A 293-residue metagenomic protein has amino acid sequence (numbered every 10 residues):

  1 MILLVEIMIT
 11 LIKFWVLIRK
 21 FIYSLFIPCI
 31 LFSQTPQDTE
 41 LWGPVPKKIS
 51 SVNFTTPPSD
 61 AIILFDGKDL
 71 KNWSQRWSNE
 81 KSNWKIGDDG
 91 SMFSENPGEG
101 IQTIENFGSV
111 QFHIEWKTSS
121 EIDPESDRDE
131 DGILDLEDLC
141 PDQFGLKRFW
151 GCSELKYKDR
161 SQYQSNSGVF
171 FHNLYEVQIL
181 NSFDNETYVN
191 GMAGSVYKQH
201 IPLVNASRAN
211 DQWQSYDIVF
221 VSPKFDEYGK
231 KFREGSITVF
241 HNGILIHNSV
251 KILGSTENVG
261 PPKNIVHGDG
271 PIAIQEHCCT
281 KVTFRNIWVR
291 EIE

Functional and structural regions predicted by a protein language model:
L3-Q34: Bacterial Sec-dependent N-terminal signal peptides
Q34-E137, Q143, L155-E293: Carbohydrate-interacting regions of secretory-pathway proteins
K147-S153: Short, disulfide-bonded extracellular cysteine-rich repeat modules
